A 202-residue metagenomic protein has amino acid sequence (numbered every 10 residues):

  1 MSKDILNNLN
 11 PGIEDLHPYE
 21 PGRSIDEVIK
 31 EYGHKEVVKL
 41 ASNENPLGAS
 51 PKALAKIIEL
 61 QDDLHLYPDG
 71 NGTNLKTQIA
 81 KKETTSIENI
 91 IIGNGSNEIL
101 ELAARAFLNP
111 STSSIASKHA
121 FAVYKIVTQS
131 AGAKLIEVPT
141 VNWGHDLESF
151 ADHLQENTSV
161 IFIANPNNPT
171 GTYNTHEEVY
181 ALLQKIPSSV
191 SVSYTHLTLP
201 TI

Functional and structural regions predicted by a protein language model:
S2-L66: N-terminal "arm"/small-domain region of PLP-dependent enzymes with the aminotransferase-like
V38, S159, S189-S191: The start of beta-strands in P-loop NTPase/AAA+ ATPase cores
E59, H65-P187: Conserved core of the PLP fold type I
E177, S191-Y194: Donor-nucleotide binding loops and adjacent catalytic segments primarily of GT-B fold Leloir glycosyltransferases
T195-T201: Conserved small/polar residues in nucleotide/adenosyl-binding loops
